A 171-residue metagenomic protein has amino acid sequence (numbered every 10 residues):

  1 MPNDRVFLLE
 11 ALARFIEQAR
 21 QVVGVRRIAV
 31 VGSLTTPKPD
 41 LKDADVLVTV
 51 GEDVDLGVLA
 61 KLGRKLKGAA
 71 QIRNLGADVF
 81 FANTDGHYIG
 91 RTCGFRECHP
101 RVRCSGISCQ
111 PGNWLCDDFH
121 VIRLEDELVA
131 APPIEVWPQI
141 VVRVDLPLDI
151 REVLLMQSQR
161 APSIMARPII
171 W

Functional and structural regions predicted by a protein language model:
M1-R27, T35-L41, V50-W171: Catalytic core of pol beta-like nucleotidyltransferases
L47: Aromatic/basic-lined ligand-recognition segments that form π-stacking hydrophobic pockets flanked by Lys/Arg to engage
